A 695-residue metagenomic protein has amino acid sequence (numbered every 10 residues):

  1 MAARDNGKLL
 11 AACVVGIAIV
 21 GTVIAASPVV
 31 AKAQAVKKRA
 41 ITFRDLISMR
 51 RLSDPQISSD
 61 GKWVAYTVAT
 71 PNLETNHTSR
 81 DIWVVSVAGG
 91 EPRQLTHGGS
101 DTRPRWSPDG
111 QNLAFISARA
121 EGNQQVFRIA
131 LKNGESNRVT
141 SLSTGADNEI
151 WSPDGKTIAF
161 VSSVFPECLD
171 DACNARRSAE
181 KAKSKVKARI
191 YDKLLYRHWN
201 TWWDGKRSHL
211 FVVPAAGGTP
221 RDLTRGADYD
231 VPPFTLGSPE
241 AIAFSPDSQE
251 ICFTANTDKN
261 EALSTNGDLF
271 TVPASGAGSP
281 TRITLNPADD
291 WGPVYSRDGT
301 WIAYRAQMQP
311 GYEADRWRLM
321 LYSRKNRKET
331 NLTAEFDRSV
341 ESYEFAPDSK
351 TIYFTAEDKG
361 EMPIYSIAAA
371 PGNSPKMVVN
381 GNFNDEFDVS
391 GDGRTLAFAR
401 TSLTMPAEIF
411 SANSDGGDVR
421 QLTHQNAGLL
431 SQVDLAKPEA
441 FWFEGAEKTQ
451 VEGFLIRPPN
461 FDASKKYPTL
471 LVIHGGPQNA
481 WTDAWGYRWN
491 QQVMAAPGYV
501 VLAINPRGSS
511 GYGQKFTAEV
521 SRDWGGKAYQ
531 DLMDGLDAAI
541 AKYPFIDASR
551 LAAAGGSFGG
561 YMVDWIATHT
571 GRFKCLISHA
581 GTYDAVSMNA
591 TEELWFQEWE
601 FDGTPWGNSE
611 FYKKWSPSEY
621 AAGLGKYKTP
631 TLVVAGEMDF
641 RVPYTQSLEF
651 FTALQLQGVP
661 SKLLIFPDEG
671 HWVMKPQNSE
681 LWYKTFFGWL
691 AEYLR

Functional and structural regions predicted by a protein language model:
Q56, A159-V161, K183, K187-D192 (+8 more regions): Non-catalytic accessory segments flanking enzyme active sites
S59-D60, P108-D109, P153-D154, P246-D247 (+3 more regions): Residue-level detector of Asp-centered blade-edge/turn motifs that repeat once per structural unit in beta-propeller
G61-V64, L113-A114, I158-A159, I251 (+3 more regions): Hydrophobic beta-strand positions that form the internal "hydrophobic ladder" of WD40/Gbeta-like beta-propeller blades
V68-D81, Q94-T102, I116-F127, E135 (+12 more regions): A flexible loop/linker signature enriched in serine peptidases of the S9 family
S86-G90, A130-G134, P214-G218, P273-A277 (+3 more regions): Short loop/turn segments that connect beta-strands within beta-propeller blades
R457, K465-G475: Short beta-strand element of the alpha/beta-hydrolase
K466, P477-Q491, P506, T645-Q646: The serine-hydrolase catalytic nucleophile loop
N490, A495-P497, A503-R695: Active-site-proximal cap/loop segments of hydrolase catalytic domains
